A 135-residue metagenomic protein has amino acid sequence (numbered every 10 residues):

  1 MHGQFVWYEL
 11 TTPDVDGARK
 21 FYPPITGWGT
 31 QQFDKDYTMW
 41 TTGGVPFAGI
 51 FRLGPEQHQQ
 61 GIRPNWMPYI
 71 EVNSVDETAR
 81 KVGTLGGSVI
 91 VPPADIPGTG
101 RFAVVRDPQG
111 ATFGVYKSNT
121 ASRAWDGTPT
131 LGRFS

Functional and structural regions predicted by a protein language model:
M1, G61, S88-V89: Generic signal for short, ordered secondary-structure residues within or immediately flanking folded domains
M1-G17, N65-I70, Y116-S135: N-terminal beta-strand motif that seeds the catalytic metal site of vicinal oxygen chelate
H2-P46, T84, A94-G100, V104: Core segments of cupin and vicinal oxygen chelate
T26-R63, P108, T112-N119: Conserved short beta-strand elements that form part of the metal-binding/catalytic scaffold of enzyme active sites
G27, A48-I50, P68-I70, V89 (+1 more regions): Short, low-complexity, polar/charged sequence segments that are solvent-exposed and flexible
F47-Q59, R63-E71, D76-L85: Extended, compositionally biased flexible segments
A79, G83-S135: Vicinal oxygen chelate
